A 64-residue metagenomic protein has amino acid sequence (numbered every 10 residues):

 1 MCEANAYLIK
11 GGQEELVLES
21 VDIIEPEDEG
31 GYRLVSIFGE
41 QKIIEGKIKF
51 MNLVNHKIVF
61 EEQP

Functional and structural regions predicted by a protein language model:
C2-N5, I9-P64: Compact, glycine-rich, soluble single-domain proteins
